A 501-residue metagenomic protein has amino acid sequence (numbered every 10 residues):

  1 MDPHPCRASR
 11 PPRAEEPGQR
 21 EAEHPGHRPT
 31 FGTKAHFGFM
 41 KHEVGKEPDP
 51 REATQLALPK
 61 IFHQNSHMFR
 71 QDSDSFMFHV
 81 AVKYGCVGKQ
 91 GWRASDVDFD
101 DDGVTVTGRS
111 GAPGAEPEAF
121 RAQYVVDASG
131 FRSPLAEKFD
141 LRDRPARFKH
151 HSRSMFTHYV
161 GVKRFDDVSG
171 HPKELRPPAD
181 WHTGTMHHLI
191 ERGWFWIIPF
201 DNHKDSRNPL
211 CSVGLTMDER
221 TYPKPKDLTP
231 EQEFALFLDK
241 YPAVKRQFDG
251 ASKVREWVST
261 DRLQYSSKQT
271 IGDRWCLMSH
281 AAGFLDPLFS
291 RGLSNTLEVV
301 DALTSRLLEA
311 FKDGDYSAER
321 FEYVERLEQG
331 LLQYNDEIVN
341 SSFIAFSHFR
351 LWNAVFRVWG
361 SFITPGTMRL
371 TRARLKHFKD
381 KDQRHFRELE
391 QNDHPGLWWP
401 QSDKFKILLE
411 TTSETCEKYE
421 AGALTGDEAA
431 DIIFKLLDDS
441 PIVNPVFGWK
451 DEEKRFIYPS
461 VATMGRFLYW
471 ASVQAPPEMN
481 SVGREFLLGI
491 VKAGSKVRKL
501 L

Functional and structural regions predicted by a protein language model:
M1-E43: N-terminal FAD cofactor-binding segment of flavoenzymes
K46-R70, T105, T216-R220: Helix-loop-beta segment of a Rossmann-like dinucleotide-binding subdomain
S75, H79-A243, V300: Predominantly flavin-linked oxidoreductase catalytic cores and closely associated redox partners
E256-M278, G283-P287: FAD-binding beta-loop-beta segment adjacent to the flavin cofactor pocket
L285-T304: A conserved FAD-binding loop/helix module that cradles the flavin
D301-F356, L370, R374: Active-site-proximal substrate-binding core of FAD-dependent oxidoreductases
S347-G448: Long, charge-rich C-terminal accessory regions
F405-L501: C-terminal non-catalytic accessory extensions
